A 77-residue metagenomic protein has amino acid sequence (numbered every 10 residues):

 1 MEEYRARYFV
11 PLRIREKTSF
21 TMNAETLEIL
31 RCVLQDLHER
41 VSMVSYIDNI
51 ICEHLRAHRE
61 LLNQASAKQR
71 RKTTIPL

Functional and structural regions predicted by a protein language model:
M1-E25, L34-Q35, R71-L77: Short Lys/Arg-rich basic patches
L27, L55, K68-K72: Proteins with a high burden of low-complexity, intrinsically disordered sequence enriched in S/T/G/P/A and R, requiring
R40-A67: Short, basic amphipathic alpha-helical segments that act as recognition/interaction helices in nucleic-acid-binding
